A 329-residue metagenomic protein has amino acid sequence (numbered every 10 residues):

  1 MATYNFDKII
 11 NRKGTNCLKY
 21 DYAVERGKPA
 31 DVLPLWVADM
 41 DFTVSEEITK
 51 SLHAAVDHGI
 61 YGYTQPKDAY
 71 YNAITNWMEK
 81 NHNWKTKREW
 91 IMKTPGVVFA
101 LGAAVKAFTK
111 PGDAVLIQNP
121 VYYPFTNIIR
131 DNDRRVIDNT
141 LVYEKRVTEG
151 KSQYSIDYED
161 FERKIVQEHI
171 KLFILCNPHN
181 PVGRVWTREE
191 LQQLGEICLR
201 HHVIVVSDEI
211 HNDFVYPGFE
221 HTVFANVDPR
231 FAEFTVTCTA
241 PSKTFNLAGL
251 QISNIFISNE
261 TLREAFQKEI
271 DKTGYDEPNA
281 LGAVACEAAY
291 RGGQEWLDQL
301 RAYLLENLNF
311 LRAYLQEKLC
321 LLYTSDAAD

Functional and structural regions predicted by a protein language model:
A2-G96, A289-G292: N-terminal small-domain helix-loop-helix segment of the aminotransferase-like
Y61-E196, F214, H221-N226: Conserved core of the PLP fold type I
I91, E209-H211, A328: Conserved Walker B
A114, L172, I204-V205, V236: Hydrophobic "anchor" residues on beta-strands that sit immediately upstream of conserved functional sites
R134, R200-V203, A232-E233: A short helix->loop->beta-strand "cap" motif at the edges of active sites that frequently abuts
N180, D208, K243: Conserved G/P- and acidic residue-centered "switch" motifs that form tight phosphate/ATP-binding loops in soluble
F234-Q316: PLP-dependent aminotransferase class I/II
Y323-D329: Conserved small/polar residues in nucleotide/adenosyl-binding loops
